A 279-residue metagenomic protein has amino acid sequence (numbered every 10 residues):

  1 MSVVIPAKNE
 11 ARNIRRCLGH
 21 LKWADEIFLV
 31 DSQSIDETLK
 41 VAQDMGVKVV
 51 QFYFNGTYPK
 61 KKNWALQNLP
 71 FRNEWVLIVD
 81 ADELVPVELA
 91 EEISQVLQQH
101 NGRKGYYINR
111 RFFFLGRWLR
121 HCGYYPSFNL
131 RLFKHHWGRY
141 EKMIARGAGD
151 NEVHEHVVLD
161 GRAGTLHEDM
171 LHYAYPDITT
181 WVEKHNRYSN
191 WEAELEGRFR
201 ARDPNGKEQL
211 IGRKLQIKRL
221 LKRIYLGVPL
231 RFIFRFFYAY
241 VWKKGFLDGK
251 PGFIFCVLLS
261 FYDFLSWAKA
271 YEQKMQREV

Functional and structural regions predicted by a protein language model:
V4-W23: Short, well-formed alpha-helical segments that are part of the catalytic scaffolds of diverse glycosyltransferases
N13-R15, D36-M45, E88-L89: Acidic helix N-cap motif at the loop->helix transition within catalytic regions of sugar-transfer enzymes
H20, D31-V41, F54, D80: A conserved acidic beta->alpha catalytic loop
W23, D44-G46, F128, L159: Short, structured coil segments at secondary-structure junctions
D25-E26, R162: Residues at the starts of beta-strands that form the adenosine-phosphate
L39-N68, R72, V96: Conserved donor nucleotide-binding strand/loop of the catalytic core
P59-L66, P86-Q276: Catalytic-site signature of metal-activated, phosphate-bearing donor transferases, centered on the GT-A/GT-A-like
W64-A65, R72-L84: Short beta-strand-to-loop acidic/aromatic patch adjacent to the donor-nucleotide binding site
